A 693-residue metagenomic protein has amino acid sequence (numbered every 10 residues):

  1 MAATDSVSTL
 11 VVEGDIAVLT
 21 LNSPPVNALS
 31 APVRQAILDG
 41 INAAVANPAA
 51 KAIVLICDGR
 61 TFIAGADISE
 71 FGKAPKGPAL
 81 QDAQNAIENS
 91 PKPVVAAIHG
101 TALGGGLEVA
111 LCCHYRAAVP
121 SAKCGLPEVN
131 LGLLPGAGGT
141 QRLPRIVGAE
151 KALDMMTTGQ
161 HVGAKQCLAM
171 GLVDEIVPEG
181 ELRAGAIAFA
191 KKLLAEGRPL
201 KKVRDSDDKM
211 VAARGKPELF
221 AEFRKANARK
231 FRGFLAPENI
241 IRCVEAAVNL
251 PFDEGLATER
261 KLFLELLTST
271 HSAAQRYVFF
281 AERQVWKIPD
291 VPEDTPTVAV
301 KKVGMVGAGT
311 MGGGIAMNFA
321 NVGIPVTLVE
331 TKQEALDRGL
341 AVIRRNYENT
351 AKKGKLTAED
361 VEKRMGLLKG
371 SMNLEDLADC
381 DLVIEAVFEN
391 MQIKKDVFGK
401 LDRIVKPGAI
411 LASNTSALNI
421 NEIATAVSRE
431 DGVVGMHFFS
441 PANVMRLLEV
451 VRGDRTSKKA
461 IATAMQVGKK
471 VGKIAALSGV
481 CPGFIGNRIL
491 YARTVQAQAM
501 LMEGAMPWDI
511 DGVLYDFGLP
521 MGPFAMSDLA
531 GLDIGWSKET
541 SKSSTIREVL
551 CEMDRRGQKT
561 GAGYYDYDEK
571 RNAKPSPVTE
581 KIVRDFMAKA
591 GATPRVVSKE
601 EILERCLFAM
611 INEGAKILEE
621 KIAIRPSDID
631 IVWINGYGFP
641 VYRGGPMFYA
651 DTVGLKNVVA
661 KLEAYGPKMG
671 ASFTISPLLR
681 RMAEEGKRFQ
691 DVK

Functional and structural regions predicted by a protein language model:
A2-A3, N22, A74-A79, N85 (+5 more regions): N-terminal glycine-rich phosphate-binding loop for ADP-containing cofactors
S8-V11: Short, exposed beta-strand/loop patches in secreted or surface proteins that constitute
G14-N22, P32-A74, N85-H99, V119-K123 (+1 more regions): A structural preference for short, pocket-lining loop segments at secondary-structure junctions
G65, G106-C112: Short Gly/Thr/Asp-enriched flexible loops that form oxyanion-binding sites at enzyme active sites
G100-G106: Gly/Ser-rich catalytic serine loop of serine hydrolases
L126: Small cofactor-carrier domains centered on a conserved lysine used for covalent cofactor attachment
